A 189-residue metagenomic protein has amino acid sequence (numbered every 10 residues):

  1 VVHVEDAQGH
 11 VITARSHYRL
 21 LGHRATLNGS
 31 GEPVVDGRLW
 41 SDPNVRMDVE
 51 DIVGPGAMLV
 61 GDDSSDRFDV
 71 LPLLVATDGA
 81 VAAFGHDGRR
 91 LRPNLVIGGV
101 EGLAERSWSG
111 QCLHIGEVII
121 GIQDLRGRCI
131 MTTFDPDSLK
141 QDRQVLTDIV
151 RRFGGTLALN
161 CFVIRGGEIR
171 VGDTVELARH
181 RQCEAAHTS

Functional and structural regions predicted by a protein language model:
V1-S189: Metal-cofactor-dependent catalytic cores
